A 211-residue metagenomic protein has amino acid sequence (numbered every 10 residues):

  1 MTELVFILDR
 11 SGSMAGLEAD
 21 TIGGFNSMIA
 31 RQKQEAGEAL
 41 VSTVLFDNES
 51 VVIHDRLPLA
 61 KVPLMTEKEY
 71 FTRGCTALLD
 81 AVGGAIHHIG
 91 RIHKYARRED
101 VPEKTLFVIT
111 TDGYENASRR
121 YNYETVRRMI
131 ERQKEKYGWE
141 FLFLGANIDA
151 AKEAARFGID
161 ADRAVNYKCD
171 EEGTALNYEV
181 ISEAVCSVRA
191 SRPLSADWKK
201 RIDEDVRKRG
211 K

Functional and structural regions predicted by a protein language model:
M1-K211: Acidic, low-complexity intrinsically disordered regions
